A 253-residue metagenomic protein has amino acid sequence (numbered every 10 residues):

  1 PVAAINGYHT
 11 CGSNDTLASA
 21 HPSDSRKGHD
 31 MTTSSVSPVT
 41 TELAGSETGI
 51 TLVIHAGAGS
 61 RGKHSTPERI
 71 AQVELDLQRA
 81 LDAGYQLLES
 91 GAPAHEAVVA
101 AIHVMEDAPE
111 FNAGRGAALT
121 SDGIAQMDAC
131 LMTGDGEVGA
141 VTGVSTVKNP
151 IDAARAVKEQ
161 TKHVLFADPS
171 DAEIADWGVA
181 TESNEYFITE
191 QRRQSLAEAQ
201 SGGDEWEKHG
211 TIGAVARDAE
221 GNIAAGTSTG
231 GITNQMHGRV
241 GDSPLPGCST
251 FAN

Functional and structural regions predicted by a protein language model:
P1, I5-C11, T16-D30: Short, Lys/Arg-enriched N-terminal segments with co-localized hydrophobic residues within the first ~10-30 amino acids
T32-N253: Alpha/propeptide regions of enzymes that mature by internal proteolysis
